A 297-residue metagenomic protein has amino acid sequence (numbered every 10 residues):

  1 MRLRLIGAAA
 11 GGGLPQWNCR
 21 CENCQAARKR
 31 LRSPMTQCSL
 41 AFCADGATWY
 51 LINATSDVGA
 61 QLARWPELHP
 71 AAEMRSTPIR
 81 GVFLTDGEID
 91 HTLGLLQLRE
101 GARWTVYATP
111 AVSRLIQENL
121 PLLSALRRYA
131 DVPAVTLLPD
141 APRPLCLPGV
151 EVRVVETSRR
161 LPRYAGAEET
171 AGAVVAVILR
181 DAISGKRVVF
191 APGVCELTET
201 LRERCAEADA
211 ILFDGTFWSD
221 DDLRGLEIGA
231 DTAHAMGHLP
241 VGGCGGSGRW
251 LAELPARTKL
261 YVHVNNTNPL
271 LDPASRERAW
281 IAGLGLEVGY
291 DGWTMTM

Functional and structural regions predicted by a protein language model:
M1-R4: Extreme N-terminal starter segment of soluble prokaryotic enzymes
A8, G12-Q37, D45, L138-H234: Active-site-proximal loop/helix segment associated with metal-binding centers of metalloenzymes
L14-F83, G87, L93-R99, L197-R204: Pre-active-site segment of Zn-dependent metallo-hydrolases
L51-T55, P78-D90, A108-T109, V189-V194 (+3 more regions): Active-site neighborhood of phospho(di)ester-bond hydrolases with catalytic His/Asp-centered motifs
H69-T77, E100-R103, L122-T136: A short alpha->loop->secondary-structure connector
T77, G87, A130, P148-V150 (+1 more regions): Structured loop/turn residues at beta-strand edges in well-structured enzyme cores
T109-V175, L284-M295: Metallo-beta-lactamase
G172-V174, G185-R187, C195-W293: Cap/insert and terminal regions of metallo-dependent hydrolase folds
